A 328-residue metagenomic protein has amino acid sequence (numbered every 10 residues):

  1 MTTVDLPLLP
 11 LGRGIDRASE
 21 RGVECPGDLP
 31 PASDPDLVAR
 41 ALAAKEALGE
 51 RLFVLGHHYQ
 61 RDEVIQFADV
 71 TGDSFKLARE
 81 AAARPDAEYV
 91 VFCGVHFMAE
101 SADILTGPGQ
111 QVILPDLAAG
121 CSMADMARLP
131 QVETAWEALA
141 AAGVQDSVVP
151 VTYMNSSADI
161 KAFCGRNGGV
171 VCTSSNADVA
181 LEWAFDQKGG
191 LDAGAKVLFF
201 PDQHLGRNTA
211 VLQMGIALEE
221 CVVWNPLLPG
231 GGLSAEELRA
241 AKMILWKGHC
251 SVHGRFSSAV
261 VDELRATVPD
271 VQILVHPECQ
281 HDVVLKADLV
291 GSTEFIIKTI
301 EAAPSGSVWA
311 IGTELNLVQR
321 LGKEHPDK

Functional and structural regions predicted by a protein language model:
T2-K328: The feature marks the mature, well-folded catalytic cores of soluble enzymes
